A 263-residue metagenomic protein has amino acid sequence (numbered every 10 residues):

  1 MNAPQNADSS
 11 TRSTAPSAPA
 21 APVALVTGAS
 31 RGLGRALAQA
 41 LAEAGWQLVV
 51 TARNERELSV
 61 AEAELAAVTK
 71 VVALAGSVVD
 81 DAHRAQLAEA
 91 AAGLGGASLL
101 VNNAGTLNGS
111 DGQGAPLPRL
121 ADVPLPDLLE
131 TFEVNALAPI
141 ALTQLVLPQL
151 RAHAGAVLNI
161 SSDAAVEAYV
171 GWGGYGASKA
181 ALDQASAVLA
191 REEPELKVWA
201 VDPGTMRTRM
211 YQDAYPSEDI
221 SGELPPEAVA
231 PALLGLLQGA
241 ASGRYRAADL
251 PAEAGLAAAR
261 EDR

Functional and structural regions predicted by a protein language model:
S30-R31: Conserved glycine-rich cofactor-binding loop
A44-A61: Conserved glycine-rich Rossmann-like NAD(P)H-binding loop of the short-chain dehydrogenase/reductase
A66-A82: Rossmann-fold cofactor-recognition segment
D111-L120, P124-L129: Substrate-binding pocket helix/loop in short-chain dehydrogenase/reductase
T143, S178: Active-site helix of classical SDR
S162: Residue(s) in the substrate-gating loop at a strand-loop-helix junction that position the organic substrate next
E195-L196, A200-P203, T208, P216-R263: C-terminal helical subdomain
